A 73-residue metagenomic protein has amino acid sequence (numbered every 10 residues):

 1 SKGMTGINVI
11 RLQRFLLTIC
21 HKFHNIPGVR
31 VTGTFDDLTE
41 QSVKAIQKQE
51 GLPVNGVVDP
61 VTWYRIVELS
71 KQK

Functional and structural regions predicted by a protein language model:
S1-G33, K73: Acidic, Ser/Thr/Pro/Gly-enriched interdomain connector segments
V9-Q13, E40, W63: Extracytoplasmic/secreted envelope proteins and their assembly/folding machinery, especially bacterial periplasmic
V43-I46: Conserved hydrophobic/aromatic packing and binding residues within compact polymer-binding modules
P53: Conserved alpha-helical segments that form or flank metal/cofactor-binding pockets of metalloenzymes
R65-K73: Intrinsically disordered, low-complexity Ser/Thr-rich linker and spacer segments in cell-wall-related proteins
